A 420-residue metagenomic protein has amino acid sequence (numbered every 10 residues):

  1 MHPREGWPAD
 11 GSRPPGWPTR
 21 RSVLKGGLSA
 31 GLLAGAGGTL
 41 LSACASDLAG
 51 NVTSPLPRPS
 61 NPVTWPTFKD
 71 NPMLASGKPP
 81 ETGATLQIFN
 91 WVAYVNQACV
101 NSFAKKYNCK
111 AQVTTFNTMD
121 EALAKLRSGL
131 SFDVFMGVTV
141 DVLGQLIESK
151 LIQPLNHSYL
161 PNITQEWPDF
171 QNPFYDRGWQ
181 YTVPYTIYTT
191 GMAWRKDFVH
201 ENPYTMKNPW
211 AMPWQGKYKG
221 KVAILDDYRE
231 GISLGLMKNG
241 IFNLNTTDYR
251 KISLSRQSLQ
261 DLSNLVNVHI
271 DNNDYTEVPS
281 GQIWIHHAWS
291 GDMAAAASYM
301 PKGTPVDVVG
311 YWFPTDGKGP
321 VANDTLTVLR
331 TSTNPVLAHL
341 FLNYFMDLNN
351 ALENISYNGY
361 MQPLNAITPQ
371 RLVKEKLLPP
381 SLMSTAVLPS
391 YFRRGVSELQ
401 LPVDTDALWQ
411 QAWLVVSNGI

Functional and structural regions predicted by a protein language model:
M1-T19, A34-T39: N-terminal secretory signal peptides
A45-T53: Bacterial lipoprotein signal-peptidase II cleavage site
P62-Q145: Early extracytoplasmic/lumenal segment of secretory-pathway proteins
G77, R127, S131-V138, Q153-W194 (+1 more regions): A structural signal for short loop-to-beta-strand junctions that line the ligand-binding cleft of periplasmic/secreted
G144, A223-D227, G231-G235, N239-G310: Ligand-binding pocket segment of bilobal, Venus flytrap-like solute-binding proteins
M300-Y357, N418-I420: Extracytoplasmic/periplasmic substrate-recognition and gating elements
V328-V396: Mature extracytoplasmic/periplasmic domains
A386-I420: Conserved C-terminal helix/tail region of periplasmic/extracytoplasmic solute-binding proteins
